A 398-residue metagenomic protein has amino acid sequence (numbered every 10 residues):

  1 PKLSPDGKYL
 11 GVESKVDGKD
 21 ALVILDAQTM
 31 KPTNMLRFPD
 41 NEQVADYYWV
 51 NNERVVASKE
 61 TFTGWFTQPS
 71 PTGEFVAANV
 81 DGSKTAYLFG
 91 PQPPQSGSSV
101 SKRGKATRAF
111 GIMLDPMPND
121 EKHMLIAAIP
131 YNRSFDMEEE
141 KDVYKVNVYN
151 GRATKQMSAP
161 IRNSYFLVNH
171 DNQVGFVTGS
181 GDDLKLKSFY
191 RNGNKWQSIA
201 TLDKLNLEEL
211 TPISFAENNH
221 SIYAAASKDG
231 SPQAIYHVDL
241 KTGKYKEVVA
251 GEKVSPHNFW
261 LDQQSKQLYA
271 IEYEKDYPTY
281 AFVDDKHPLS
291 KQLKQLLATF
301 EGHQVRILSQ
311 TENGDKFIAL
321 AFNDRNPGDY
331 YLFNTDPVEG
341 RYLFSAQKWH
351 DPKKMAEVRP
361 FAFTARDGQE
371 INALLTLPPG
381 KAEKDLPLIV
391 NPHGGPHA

Functional and structural regions predicted by a protein language model:
P1-F317, N323-N326, F333: Beta-propeller folds
L308-A398: Serine-hydrolase catalytic core recognition
